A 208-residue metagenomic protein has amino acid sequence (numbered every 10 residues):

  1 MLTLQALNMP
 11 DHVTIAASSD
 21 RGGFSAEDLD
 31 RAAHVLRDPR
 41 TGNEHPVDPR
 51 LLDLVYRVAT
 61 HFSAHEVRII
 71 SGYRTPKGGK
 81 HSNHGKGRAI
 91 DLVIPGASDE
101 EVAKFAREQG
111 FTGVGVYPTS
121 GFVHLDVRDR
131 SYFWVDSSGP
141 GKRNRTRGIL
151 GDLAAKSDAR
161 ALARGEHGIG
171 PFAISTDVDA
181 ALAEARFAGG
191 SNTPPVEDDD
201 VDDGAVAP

Functional and structural regions predicted by a protein language model:
L2-Q5, N83-R88, I94-P208: Catalytic cores and adjacent binding grooves of peptidoglycan-active enzymes
L2-T119, V123-D129: Cell-envelope/glycan interface and biosynthesis
